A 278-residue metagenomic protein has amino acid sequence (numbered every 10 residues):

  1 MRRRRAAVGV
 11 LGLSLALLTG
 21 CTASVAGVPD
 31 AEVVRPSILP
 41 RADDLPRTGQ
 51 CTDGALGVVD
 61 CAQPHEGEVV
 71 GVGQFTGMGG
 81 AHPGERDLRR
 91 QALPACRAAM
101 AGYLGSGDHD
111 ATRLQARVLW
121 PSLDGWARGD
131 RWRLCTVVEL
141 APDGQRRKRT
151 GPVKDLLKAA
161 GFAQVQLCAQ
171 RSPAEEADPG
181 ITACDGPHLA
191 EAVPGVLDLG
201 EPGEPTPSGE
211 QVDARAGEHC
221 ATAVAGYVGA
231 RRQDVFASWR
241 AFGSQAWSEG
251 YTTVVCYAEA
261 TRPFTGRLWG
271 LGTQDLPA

Functional and structural regions predicted by a protein language model:
M1-L13: N-terminal export and membrane-targeting signals
L17-G20: C-terminal motif of bacterial Sec signal peptides marking the signal peptidase cleavage site
T22-A278: Primary mode marks residue(s) on the alpha4-beta5-alpha5 output face of response regulator receiver
